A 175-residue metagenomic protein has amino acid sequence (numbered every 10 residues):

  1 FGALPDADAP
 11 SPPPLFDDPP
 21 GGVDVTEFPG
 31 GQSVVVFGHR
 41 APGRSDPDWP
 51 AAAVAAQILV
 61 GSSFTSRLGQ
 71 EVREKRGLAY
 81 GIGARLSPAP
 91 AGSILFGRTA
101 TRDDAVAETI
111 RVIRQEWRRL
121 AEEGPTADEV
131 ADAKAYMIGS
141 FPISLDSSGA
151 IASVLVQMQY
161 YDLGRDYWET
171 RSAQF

Functional and structural regions predicted by a protein language model:
F1-S45: An aromatic/glycine/proline-enriched structural segment found at the starts of mature extracellular/organellar domains
Q32-P42, A56, G69-F175: M16 family metallopeptidases and their MPP-like homologs
P47-P50, S148-G149: Short conserved micro-motifs at the rims of enzyme active sites and ligand-binding pockets
A52-A53, Q57-S62: A conserved active-site cap/scaffold subdomain adjacent to cofactor or substrate pockets
S63, R67: Charged, alpha-helix-enriched surfaces in structured cytosolic catalytic cores of large nucleotide-utilizing machines
